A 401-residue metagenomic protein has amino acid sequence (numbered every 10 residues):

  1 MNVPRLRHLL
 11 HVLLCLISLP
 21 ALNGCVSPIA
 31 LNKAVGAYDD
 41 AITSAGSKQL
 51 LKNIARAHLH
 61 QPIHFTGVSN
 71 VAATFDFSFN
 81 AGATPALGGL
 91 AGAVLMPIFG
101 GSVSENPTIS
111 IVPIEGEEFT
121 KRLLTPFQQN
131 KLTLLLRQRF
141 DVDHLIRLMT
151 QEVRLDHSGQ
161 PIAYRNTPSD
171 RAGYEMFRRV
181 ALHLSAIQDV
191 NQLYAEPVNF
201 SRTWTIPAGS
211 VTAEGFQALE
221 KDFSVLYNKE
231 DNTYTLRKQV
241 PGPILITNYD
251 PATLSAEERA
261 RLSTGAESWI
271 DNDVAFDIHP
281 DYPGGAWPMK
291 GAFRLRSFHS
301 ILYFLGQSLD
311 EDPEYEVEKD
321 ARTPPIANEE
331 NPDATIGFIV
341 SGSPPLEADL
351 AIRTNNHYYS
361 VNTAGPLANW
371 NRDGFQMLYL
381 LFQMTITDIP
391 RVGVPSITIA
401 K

Functional and structural regions predicted by a protein language model:
N2-L13: Bacterial N-terminal signal peptides that target proteins for export
V12-C15, I42: Generic alpha-helical secondary structure signal
A21-G24: C-terminal motif of bacterial Sec signal peptides marking the signal peptidase cleavage site
V26-K401: N-terminal amphipathic/basic membrane-interacting segments and domains, especially the gasdermin N-terminal
